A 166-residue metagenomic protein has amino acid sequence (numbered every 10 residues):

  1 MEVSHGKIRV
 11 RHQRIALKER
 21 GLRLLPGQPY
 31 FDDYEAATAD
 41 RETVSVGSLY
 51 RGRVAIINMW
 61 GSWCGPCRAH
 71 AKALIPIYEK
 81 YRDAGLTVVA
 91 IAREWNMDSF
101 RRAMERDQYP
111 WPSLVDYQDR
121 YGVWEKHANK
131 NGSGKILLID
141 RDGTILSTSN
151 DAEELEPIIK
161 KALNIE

Functional and structural regions predicted by a protein language model:
M1-V44: Oxidative protein folding and maturation machinery
Y30, R53, N131-S133: Short, small/polar residue-rich loop motifs at catalytic or cofactor-binding pockets
Y34-A55, K126: A short beta-strand-turn-helix
S45-R68, L74: Short active-site neighborhood of thiol/selenol oxidoreductases, capturing the structured segment around
R51-A55, D83-L86, Q108-W111, R141: Loop/turn elements at helix/coil->beta-strand transitions in domains of secreted/extracellular proteins
I56-I57, V88, I136: Hydrophobic beta-strand anchors of alpha/beta hydrolase catalytic cores
A69-D107, D119-E125: Structural microenvironment flanking redox-active thiols in thiol-disulfide oxidoreductases
Y109, D116-N164: Thiol/disulfide oxidoreductase modules built on the thioredoxin-like
